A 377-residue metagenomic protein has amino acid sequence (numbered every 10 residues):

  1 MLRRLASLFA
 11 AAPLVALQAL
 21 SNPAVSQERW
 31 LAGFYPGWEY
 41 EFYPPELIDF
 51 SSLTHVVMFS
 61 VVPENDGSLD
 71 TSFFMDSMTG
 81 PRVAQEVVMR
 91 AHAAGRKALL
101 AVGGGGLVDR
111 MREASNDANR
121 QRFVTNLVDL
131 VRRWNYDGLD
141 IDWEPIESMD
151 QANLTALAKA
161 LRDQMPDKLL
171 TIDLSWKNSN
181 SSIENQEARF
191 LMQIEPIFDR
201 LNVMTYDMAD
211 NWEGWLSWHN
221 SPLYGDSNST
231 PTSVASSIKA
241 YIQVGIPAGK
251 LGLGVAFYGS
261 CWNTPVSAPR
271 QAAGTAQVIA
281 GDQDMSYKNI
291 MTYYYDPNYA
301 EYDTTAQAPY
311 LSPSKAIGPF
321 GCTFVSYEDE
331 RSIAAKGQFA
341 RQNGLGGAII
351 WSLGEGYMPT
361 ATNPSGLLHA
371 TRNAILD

Functional and structural regions predicted by a protein language model:
M1-F9: Bacterial N-terminal signal peptides that target proteins for export
A10-A19: Bacterial N-terminal signal peptides
A19-S26: Boundary at the C-terminal end of the N-terminal hydrophobic targeting segment
Q27-V131, N363-R372, L376: Glycan-recognition patch characteristic of GH18 chitinases/ENGases and related GlcNAc/peptidoglycan-binding proteins
A32, D66-R82, P145-I290: Substrate-binding surface in catalytic domains of secreted glycosidases
I48-M58, S115-W143, E187-M208: Structural recognition of alpha->loop->beta junctions
S52-L53, F73, W212, K250 (+2 more regions): Glycan-binding loop/region signatures in secreted carbohydrate-active enzymes
V56, L100, I141, L201 (+3 more regions): Conserved, mostly hydrophobic/aromatic
